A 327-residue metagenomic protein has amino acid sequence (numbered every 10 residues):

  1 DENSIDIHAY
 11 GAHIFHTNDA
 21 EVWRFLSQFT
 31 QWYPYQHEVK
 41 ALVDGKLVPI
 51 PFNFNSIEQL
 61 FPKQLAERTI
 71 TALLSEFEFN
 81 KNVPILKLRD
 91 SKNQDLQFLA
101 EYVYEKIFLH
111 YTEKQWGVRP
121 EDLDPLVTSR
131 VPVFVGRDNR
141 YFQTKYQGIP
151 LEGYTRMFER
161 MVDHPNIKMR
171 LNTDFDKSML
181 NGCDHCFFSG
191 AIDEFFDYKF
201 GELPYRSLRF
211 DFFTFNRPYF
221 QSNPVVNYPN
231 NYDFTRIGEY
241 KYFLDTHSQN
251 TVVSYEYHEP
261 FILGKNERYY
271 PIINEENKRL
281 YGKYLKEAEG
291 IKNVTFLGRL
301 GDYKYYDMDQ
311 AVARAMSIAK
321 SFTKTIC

Functional and structural regions predicted by a protein language model:
N3-F79: Dinucleotide-binding Rossmann-like beta1-alpha1 core, especially the glycine-rich loop that anchors the ADP
S4, G11, E259, G298-G301: Short, histidine-centered active-site or binding-site loop motifs used for metal coordination, general acid-base
D6, Q31, N166-K168, N293: Conserved beta-strand segments of alpha/beta enzyme cores
A9-H13, Q147-G148, F212, E275: A short acidic, glycine-rich active-site loop that binds or catalyzes chemistry on phosphate/adenosine moieties
Q36, M169-T173, G298: Short loop/edge segments at beta-strand edges and connector loops that shape dinucleotide/nucleotide cofactor-binding
D44-V48, N55-H185, F196: Active-site/ligand-binding neighborhood in enzyme catalytic cores
T173-E287: Mid-domain catalytic core of redox enzymes that form a hydrophobic substrate pocket/lid adjacent to a catalytic redox
E267-C327: C-terminal catalytic lobe of FAD-dependent flavoproteins
